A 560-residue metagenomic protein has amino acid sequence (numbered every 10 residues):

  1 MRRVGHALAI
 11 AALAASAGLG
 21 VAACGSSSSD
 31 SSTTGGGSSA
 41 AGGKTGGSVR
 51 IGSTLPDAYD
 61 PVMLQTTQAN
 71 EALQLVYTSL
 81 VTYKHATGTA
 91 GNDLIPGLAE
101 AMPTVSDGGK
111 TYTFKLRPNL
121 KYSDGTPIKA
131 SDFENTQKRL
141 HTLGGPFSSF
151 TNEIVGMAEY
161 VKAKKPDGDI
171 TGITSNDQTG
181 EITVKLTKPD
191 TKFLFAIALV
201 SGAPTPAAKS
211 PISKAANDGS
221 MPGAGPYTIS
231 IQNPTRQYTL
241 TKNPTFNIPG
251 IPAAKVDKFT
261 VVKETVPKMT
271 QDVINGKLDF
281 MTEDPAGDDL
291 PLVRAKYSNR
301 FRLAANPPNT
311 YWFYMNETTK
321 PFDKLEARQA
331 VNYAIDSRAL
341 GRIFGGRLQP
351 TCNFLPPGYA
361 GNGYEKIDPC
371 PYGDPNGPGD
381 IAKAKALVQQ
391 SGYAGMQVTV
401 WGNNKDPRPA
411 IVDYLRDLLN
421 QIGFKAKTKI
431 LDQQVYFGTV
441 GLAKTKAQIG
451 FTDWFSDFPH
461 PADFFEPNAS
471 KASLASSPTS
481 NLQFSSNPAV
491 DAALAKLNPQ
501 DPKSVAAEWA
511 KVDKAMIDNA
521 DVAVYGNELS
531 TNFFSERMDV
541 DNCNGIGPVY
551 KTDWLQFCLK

Functional and structural regions predicted by a protein language model:
G52-D107, P222: N-terminal lobe/hinge region of extracytoplasmic solute-binding protein
A86-T89, P189-A254, K258: Gly/Pro-rich hinge or "lid" segments in bacterial periplasmic/extracellular proteins
K115, D132-E134, H141-P206: Surface-exposed binding/hinge segments that line and control ligand-binding clefts or catalytic entry sites
I173-S175, Q329, G341, P375-N376 (+3 more regions): Extracytoplasmic/peripheral linker and loop segments enriched in polar/acidic and small residues with frequent Thr/Pro
L194, T318-G361, A410-I411, M516-V524: Periplasmic-binding protein-like
I212-A215, T245-L292: Ligand-site clamp/hinge motif
G346-L387, P407-A410: Structural transition elements
N532-K560: Long beta-strand-rich cores associated with HINT superfamily self-processing modules
